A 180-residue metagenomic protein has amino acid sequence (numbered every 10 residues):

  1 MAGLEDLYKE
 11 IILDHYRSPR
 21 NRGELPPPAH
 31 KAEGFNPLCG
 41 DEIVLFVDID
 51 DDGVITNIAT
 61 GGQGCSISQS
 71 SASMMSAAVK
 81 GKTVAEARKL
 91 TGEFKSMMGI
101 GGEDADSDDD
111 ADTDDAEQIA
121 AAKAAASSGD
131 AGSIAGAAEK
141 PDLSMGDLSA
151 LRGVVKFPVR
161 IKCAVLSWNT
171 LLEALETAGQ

Functional and structural regions predicted by a protein language model:
M1-G23, A85-Q180: C-terminal binding/interaction regions
S18-G62: Structured beta-strand/loop patches that form or line metal/cofactor-binding pockets in enzymes
C39, C65, C163: Functionally engaged cysteine thiol sites
V54, V84-A85: A short, structured loop/turn motif at beta-sheet edges
G62-S68: Short, thiol/selenol-centered motifs that function as redox-active sites or metal-ligating centers
S71-T83: Alpha-helical support elements that line or immediately flank enzyme active sites and cofactor-binding pockets
